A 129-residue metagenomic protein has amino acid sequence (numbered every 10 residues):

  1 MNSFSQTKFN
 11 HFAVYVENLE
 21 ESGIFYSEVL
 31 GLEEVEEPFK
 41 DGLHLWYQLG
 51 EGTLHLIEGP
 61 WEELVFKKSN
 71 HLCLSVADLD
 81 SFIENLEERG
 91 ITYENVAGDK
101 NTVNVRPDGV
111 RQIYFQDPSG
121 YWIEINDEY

Functional and structural regions predicted by a protein language model:
M1-E20, S69-L72, Y129: N-terminal beta-strand motif that seeds the catalytic metal site of vicinal oxygen chelate
M1-F4, R89-Y129: Vicinal oxygen chelate
A13-L54: Core segments of cupin and vicinal oxygen chelate
E21, L79-E84: Short, conserved charged micro-motifs
E28-V29, N85-R89: Short amphipathic alpha-helices in soluble, non-transmembrane regions that often serve as interface/regulatory elements
L43, K68, G109: Exposed loop/turn and edge beta-strand positions of beta-sandwich/beta-sheet ligand-binding modules
H44, C73, Q112: Short hydrophobic/aromatic beta-strand element in the GNAT-like acyltransferase core that lines or flanks the acyl-donor
G59, L64-V76: Helix-adjacent hinge/juxtasegments
